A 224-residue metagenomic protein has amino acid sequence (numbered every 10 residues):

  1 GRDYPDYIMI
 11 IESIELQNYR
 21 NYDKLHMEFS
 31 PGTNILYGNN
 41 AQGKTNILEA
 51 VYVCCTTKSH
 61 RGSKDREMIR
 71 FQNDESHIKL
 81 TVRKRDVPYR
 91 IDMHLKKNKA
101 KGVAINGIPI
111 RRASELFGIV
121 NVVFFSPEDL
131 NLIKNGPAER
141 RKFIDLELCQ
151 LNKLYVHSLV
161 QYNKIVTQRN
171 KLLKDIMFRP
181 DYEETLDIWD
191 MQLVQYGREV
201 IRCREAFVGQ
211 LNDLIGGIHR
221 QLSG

Functional and structural regions predicted by a protein language model:
D3-V53: Pre-Walker A-like glycine/lysine-rich segment at the N-terminus of P-loop NTPase domains
D23-K24, E28-F29, N40-Q42, Y52-C55 (+4 more regions): Phosphate-binding site recognition
E28-P31, H94, D181: Short acidic/polar alpha-helix capping motifs at helix-coil junctions
P31, Q42, N46, S63 (+4 more regions): Generic alpha-helix structural propensity
G32, G38-G43, Q72, G107 (+2 more regions): Glycine-centered flexibility sites
A50-V51, N121-F124, D190: Short hydrophobic/aromatic segments of transmembrane alpha-helices and their interfaces
C55-N131, P137-E139, D145-L151, Y155 (+1 more regions): Nucleotide-state sensing region of NTPase/ATPase domains
N131-G224: An accessory alpha-helical subdomain
